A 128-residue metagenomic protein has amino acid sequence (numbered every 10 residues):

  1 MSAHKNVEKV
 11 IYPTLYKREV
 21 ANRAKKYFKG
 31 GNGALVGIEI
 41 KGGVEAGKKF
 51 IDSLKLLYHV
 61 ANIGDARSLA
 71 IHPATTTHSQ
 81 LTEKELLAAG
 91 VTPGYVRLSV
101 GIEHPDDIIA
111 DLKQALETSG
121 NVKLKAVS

Functional and structural regions predicted by a protein language model:
M1-K55, A61-R67, L81-L87, Q114 (+1 more regions): Conserved small-domain helix->loop->beta segment predominantly found in fold-type I
D52-S53, S68-S128: PLP-dependent enzyme catalytic core of the Aspartate aminotransferase-like
Y58-V60, D106-D107: Short amphipathic alpha-helical segments with coiled-coil-like heptad repeat character
